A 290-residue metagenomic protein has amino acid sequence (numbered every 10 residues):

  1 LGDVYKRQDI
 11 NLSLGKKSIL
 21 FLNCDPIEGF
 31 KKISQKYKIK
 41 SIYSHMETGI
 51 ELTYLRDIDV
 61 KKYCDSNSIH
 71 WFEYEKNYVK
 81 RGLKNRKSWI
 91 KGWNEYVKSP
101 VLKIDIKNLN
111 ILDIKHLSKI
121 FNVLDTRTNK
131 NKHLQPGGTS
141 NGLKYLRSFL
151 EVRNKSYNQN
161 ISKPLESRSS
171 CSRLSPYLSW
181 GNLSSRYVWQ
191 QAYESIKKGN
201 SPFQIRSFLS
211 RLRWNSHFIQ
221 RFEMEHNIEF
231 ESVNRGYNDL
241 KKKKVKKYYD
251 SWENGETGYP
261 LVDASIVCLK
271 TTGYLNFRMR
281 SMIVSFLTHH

Functional and structural regions predicted by a protein language model:
L1-Y5, T288-H290: Short, intrinsically disordered, charge-balanced linker/junction segments flanking boundaries in proteins
D3-L209, I219: Active-site "lid/cap" and pocket-lining segments within catalytic core domains
S170-H290: Active-site-proximal binding-pocket segments
